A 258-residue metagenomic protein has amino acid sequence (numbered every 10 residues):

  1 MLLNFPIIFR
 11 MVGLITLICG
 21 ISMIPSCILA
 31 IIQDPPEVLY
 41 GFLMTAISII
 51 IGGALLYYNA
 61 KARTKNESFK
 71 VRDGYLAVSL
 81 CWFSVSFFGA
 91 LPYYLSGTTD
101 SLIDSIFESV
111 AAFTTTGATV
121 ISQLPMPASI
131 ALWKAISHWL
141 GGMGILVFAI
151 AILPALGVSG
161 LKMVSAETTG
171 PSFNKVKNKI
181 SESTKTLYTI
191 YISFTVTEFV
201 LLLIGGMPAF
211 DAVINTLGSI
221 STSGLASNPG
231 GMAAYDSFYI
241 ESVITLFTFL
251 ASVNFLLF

Functional and structural regions predicted by a protein language model:
M1-F258: Membrane-proximal intracellular helices of multi-pass ion channels
